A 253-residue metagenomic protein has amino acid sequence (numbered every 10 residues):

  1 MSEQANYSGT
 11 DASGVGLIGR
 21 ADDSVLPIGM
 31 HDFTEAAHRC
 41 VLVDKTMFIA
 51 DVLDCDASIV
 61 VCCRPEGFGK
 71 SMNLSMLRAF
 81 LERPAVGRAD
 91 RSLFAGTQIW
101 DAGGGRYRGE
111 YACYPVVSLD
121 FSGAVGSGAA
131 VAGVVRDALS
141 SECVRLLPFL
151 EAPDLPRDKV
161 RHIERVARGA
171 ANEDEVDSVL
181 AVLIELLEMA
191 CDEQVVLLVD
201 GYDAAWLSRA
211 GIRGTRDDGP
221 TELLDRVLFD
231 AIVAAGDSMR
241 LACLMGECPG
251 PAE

Functional and structural regions predicted by a protein language model:
S2-A36: Charged, amphipathic alpha-helical linker segments immediately N-terminal to NTP-binding catalytic cores
G29, T34, D44, A50 (+1 more regions): P-loop NTPase motor core
I49-A57: Phosphate-binding P-loop
S58-M76: Walker A/P-loop nucleotide-binding motif
A124, C191-D217: Conserved P-loop NTPase "ATPase switch" module shared by AAA+ and STAND
C143, V179-A190, D217-R240: Substrate-engagement module of ASCE P-loop NTPases
L146-L198, A231: Mid-core helix/loop region of P-loop NTP-binding domains shared across ATPases and GTPases
V196-D200, R226-V227, R240-E247: Structural recognition of the conserved hydrophobic beta-strand(s) that form the central parallel beta-sheet of P-loop
